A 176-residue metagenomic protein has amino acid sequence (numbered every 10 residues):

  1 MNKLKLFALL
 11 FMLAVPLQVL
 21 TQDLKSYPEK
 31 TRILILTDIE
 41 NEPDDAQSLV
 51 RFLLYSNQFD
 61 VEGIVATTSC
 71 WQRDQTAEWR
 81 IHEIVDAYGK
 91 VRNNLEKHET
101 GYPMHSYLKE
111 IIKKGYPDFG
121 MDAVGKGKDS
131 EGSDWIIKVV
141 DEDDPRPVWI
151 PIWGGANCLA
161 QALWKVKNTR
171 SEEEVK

Functional and structural regions predicted by a protein language model:
M1-D23: Bacterial Sec-dependent N-terminal signal peptides
Q22-K176: N-terminal acidic, glycine/proline-rich low-complexity segments
